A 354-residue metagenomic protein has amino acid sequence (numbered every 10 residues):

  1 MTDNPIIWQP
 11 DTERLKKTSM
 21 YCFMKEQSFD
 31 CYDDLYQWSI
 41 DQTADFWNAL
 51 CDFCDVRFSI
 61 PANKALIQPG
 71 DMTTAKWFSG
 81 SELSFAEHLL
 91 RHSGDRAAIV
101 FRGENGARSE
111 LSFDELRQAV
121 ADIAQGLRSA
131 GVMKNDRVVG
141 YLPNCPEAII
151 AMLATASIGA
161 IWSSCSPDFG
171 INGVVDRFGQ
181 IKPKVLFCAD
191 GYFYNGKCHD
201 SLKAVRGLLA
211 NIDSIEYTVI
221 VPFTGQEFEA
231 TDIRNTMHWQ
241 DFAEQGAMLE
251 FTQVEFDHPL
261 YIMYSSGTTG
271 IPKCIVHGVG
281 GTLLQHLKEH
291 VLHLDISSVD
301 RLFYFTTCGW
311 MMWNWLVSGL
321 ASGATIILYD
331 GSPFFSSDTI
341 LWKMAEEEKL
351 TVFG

Functional and structural regions predicted by a protein language model:
S19-Y21, K25-Q27, A86-E115, G225-A230: AMP-dependent adenylate-forming
D33-W38, I99-L153, G170-V175, T231-D241 (+1 more regions): Conserved AMP-binding/adenylate-forming core of the ANL superfamily
D95-A97, T218-I220, T231-Y264, I271 (+3 more regions): Conserved pre-ATP/AMP-binding loop-to-beta segment of ANL
N105-G106, I262-C274, H290: Conserved adenylation A10 loop of the ANL superfamily
A124, R137, P143-I171, I181-L186 (+4 more regions): A short helix-loop-beta submotif of the ANL/AMP-binding
L142-P143, S163-G179, G191-F193, K197-S201 (+3 more regions): ATP-dependent adenylate-forming carboxylate-activation enzymes
S157-Q240, K349, G354: Structural core segment of the AMP-binding/adenylate-forming
G281-R301, M311-T351: Conserved AMP-binding/adenylation subdomain of ANL enzymes
